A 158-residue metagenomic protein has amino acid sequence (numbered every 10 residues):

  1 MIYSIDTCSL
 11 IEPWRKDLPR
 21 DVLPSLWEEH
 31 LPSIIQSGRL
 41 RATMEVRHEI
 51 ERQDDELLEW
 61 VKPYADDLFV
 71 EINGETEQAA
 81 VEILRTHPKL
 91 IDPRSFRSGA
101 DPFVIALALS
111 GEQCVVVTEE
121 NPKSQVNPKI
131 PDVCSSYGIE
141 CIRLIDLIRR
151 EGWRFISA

Functional and structural regions predicted by a protein language model:
M1-A42, E49-K62: Short, well-structured N-terminal submotif of metal-dependent ribonuclease cores
I5, T43-M44, V117-E120: Short His-Asn-centered micro-motif
S25, P122-A158: Acidic, PIN/NYN-like endoribonuclease modules and their adjacent C-terminal/linker elements
R39, A65, E112-Q113, G138: Residue-level detector of structured alpha->beta connecting loops
R41, V70, E140-I142: General small-molecule cofactor/ligand-binding pocket signal
M44-F96: PIN-domain endoribonuclease scaffold, especially VapC-family toxins
H48-E49, R97-A100, E120-V126: Acidic, metal-coordinating catalytic cores used for nucleic-acid/nucleotide bond scission and strand-transfer chemistry
R97-V116, K129, V133: Acidic, metal-associated active-site segment
